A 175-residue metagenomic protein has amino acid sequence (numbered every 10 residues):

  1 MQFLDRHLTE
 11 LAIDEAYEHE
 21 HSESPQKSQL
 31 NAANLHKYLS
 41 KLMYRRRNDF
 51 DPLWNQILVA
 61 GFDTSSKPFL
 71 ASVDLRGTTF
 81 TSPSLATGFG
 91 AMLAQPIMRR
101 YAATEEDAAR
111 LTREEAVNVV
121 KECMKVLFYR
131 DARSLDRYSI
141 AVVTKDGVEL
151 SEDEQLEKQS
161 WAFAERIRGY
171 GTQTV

Functional and structural regions predicted by a protein language model:
M1-L53, F80, L85-V119, F128 (+2 more regions): Conserved short S/T/G-enriched processing/targeting/catalytic segments and their helical context
P52-W54, S65-S66: Short, flexible loop/turn motifs enriched in small residues
N55-G61, R137-V143, E149-S151: Short beta-strand scaffold segments in enzyme catalytic cores
I57, V73, S84-A86: Short glycine- and Lys/Arg-enriched binding-loop motifs that mark or flank ligand-binding interfaces
V59-R76: Acidic-glycine-rich active-site phosphate/pyrophosphate-binding loop
P68-S72, I140, V148: Hydrophobic beta-strand positions in blades of beta-propellers and related beta-sheet-rich domains
